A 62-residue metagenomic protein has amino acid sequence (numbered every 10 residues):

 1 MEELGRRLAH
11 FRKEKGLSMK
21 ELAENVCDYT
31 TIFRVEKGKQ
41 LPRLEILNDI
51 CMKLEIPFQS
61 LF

Functional and structural regions predicted by a protein language model:
M1-E14: A short, Lys/Arg-rich alpha-helix, primarily the initiator
H10, K20-E21, D49: Alpha-helical residues within helix-turn-helix
G16-R34: Short alpha-helical DNA-recognition segment
N25, S60-F62: Short amphipathic recognition helices of helix-turn-helix/homeodomain-type DNA-binding modules
K37: Short, conserved catalytic or interaction motifs in soluble domains
E45-S60: DNA major-groove recognition helix of helix-turn-helix/homeodomain DNA-binding modules
